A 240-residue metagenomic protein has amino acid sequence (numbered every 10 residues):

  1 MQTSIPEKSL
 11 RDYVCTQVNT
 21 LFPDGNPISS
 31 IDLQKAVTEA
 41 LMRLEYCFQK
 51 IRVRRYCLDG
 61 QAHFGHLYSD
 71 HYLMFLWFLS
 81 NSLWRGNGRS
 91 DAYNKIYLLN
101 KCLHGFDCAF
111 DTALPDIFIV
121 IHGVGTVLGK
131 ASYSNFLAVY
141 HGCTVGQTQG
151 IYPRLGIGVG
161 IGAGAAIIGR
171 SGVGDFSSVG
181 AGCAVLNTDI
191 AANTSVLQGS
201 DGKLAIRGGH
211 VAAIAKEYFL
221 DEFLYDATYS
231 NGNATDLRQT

Functional and structural regions predicted by a protein language model:
M1-C102, V211-T240: Terminal amphipathic alpha-helical/low-complexity segments used for targeting or macromolecular assembly
V14, V18, V37, V53 (+10 more regions): Extended aliphatic helical segments
L58, A62, S132, S177 (+1 more regions): Residue-level signal for alpha-helical context at structural boundaries
H71, R85-F136, G142-R154, G164-A166 (+2 more regions): Left-handed beta-helix
S80, G129, L197: Residues in well-ordered beta-strands of folded domains
T148-G150, L155-T240: Glycine-rich hexapeptide-repeat left-handed beta-helix
